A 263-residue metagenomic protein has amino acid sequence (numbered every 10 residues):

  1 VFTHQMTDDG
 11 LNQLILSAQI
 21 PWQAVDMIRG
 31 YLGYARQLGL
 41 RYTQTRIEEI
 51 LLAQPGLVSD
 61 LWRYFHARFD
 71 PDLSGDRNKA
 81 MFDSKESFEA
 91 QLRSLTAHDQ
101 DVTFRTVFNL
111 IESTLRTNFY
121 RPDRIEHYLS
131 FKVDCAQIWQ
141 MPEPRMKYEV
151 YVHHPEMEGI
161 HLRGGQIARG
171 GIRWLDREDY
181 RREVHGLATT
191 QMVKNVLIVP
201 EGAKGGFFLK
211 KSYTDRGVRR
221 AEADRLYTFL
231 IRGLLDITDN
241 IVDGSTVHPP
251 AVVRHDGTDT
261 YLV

Functional and structural regions predicted by a protein language model:
V1-V263: Extended, well-ordered protein cores
